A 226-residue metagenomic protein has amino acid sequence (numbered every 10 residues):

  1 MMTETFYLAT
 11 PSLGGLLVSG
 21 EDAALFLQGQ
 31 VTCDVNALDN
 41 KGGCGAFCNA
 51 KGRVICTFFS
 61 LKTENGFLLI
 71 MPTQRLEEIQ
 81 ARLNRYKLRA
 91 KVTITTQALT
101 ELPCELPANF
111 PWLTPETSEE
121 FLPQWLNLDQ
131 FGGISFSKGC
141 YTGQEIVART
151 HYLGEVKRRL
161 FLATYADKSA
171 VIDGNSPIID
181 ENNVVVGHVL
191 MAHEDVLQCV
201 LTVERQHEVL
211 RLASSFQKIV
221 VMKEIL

Functional and structural regions predicted by a protein language model:
M1-L226: Basic, glycine/lysine-rich polyanion-binding surfaces/domains
